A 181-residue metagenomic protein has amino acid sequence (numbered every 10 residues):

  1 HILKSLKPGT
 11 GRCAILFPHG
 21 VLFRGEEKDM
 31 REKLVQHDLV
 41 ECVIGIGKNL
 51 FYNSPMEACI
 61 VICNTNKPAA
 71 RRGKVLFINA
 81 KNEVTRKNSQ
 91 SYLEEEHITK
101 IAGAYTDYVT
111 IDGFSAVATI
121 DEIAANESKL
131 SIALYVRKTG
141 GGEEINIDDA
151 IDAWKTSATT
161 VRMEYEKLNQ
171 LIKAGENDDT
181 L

Functional and structural regions predicted by a protein language model:
H1-L181: A conserved structural/catalytic subdomain of Rossmann-like adenosyl-cofactor enzymes
